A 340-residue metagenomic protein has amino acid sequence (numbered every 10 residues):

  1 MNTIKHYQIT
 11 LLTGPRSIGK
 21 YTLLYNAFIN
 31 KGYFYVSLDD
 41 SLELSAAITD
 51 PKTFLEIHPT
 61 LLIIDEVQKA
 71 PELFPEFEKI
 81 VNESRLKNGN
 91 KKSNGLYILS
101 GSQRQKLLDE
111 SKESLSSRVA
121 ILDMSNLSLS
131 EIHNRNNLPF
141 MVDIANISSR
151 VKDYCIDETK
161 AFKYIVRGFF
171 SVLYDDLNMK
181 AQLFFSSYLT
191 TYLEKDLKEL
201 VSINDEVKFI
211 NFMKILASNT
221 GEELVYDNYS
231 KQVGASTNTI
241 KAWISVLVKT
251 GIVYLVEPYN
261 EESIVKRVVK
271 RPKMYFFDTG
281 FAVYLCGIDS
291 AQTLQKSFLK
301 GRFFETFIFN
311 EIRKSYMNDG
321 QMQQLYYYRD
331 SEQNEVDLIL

Functional and structural regions predicted by a protein language model:
M1-K5: Pre-Walker A adenine-sensing motif
L12: Hydrophobic anchor at the beta1->P-loop junction of P-loop NTPases
K20-Y21: Conserved lysine of the Walker
Y33-L61: Short glycine-rich substrate-engagement loop in P-loop NTPases that contacts/grips substrate
F74-L99, Q103-Q105, K112-E113: Conserved catalytic/switch belt of AAA+ P-loop NTPases
N94, L108-S218, E222-E223: Interdomain motor-coupling "hinge/lid" segment immediately C-terminal to the ATP-binding subdomain of NTP-driven enzymes
N178-L340: Accessory nucleic acid-recognition modules appended to NTPase machines
